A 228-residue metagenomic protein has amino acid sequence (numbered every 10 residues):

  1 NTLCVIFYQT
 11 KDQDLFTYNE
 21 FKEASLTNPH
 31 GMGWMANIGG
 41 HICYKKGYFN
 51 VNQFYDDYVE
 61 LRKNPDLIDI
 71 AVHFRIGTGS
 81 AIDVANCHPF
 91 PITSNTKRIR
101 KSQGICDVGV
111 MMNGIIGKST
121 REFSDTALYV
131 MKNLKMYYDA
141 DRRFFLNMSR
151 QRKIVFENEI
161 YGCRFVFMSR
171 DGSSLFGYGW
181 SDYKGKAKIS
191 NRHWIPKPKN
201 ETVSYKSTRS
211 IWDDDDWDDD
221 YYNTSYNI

Functional and structural regions predicted by a protein language model:
N1-I228: Conserved short alpha-helical segments that host acidic/polar catalytic motifs at enzyme active sites
